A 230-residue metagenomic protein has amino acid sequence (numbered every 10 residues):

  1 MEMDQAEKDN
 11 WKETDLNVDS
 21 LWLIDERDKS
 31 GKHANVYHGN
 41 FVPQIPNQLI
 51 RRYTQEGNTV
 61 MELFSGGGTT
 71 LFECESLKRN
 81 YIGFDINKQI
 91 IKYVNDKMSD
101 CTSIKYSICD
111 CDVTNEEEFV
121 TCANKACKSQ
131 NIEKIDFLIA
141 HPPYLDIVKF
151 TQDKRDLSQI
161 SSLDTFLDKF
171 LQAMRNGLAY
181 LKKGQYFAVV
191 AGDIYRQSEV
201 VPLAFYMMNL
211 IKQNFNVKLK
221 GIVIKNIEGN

Functional and structural regions predicted by a protein language model:
M1-N230: Class I S-adenosyl-L-methionine-dependent methyltransferase catalytic core
